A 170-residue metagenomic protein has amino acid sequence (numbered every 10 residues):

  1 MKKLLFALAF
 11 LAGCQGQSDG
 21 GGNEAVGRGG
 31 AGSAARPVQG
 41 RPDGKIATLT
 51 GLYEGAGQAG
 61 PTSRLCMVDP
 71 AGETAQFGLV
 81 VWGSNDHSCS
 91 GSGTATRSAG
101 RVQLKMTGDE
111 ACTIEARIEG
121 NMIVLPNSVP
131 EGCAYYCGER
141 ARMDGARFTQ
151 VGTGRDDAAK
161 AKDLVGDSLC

Functional and structural regions predicted by a protein language model:
M1-A12: Sec-dependent bacterial lipoprotein signal peptides
C14-Q17: Bacterial signal peptide processing site
G27-S33, E54, A75-Q76, L104-T107 (+2 more regions): A composition-driven surface/loop motif
G29-L65, R147-G152, D157-L169: Tryptophan-anchored aromatic micro-motifs
I46-E54, G72-G78, R97-K105, V124: Short, hydrophobic/aromatic-rich segments at coil-to-beta transitions
P61-R97: N-terminal glycine/threonine-rich, aromatic-flanked beta-hairpin/loop signature
G83-P130: Contiguous, well-ordered beta-strand patches that form the walls/edges of small beta-barrel/beta-sandwich domains
